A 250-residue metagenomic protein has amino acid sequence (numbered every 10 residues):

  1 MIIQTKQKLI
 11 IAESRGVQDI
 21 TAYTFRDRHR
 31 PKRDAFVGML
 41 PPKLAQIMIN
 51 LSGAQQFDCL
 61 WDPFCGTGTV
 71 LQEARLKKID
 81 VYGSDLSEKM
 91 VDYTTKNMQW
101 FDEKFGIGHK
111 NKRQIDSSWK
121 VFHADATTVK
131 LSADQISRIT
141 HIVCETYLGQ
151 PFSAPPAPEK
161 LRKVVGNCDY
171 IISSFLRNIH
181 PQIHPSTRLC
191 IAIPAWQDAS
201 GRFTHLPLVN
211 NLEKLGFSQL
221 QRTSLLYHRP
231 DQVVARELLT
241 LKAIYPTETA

Functional and structural regions predicted by a protein language model:
M1-A250: Class I S-adenosyl-L-methionine-dependent methyltransferase catalytic core
